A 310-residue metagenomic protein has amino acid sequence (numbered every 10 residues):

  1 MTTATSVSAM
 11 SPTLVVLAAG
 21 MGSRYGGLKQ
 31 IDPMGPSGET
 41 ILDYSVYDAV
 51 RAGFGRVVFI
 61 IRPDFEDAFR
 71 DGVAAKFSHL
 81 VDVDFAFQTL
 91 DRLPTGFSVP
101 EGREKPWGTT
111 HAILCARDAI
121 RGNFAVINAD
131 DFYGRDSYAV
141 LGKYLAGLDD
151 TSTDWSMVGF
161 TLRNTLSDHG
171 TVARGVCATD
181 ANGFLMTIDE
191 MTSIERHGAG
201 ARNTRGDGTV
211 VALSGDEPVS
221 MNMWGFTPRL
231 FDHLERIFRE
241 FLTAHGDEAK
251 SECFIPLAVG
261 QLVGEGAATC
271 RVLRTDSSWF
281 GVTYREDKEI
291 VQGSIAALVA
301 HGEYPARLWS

Functional and structural regions predicted by a protein language model:
T2-V16, G22, P36-V126, Y133-G134 (+2 more regions): Conserved N-terminal catalytic core of the sugar/cofactor nucleotidyltransferase
I31, V176-T179, V272: A structural signal for short hydrophobic beta-strand segments in well-ordered beta-sheet cores
F69-V73, L141, L234, V291: Hydrophobic packing residues within well-ordered alpha-helices of enzyme cores
R135-W224, P228: Conserved core of the sugar-phosphate nucleotidyltransferase
P218, R271-S277: Catalytic beta-strand/loop signature of glycosyltransferases that borders the donor
L234-A268: A C-terminal functional module that forms or caps the active site or interfaces directly with catalytic machinery
